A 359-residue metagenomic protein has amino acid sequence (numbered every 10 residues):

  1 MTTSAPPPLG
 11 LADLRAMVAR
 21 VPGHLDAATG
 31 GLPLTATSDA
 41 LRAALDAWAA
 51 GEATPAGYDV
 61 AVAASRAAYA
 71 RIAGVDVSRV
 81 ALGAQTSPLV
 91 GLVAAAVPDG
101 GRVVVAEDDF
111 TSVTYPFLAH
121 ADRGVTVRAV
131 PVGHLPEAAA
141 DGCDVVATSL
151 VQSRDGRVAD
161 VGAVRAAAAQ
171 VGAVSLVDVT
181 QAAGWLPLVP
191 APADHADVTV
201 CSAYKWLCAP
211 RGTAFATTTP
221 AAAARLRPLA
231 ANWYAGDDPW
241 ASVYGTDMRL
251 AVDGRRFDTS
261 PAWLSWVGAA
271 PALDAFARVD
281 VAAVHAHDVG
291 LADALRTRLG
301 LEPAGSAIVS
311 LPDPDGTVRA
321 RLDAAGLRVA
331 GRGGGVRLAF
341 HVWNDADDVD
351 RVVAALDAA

Functional and structural regions predicted by a protein language model:
M1-A359: Pyridoxal 5′-phosphate
